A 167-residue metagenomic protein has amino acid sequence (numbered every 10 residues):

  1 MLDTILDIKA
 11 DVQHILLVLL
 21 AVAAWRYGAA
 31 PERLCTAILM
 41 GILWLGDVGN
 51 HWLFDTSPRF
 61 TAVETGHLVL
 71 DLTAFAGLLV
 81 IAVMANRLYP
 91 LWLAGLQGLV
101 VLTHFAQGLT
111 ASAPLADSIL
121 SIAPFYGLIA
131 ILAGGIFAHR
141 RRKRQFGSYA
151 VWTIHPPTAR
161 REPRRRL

Functional and structural regions predicted by a protein language model:
M1-I5, A21-R33, G49-T61, V83-M84 (+1 more regions): Short juxtamembrane and helix-loop transition motifs at transmembrane-helix boundaries in membrane proteins
M1-L17: Hydrophobic transmembrane alpha-helical segments in integral membrane proteins
I15-V22, T73-A82, Y126-F137: Hydrophobic cores of alpha-helical transmembrane segments in multi-pass inner/ER membrane proteins, independent
C35-L45, L93-V100: Central hydrophobic cores of alpha-helical transmembrane segments in multi-pass integral membrane proteins
D55-L88: Alpha-helical transmembrane-segment detector that highlights a single hydrophobic TM helix and its immediate
F60-L70, L93-A94, P114-F125: Juxtamembrane helix-loop boundaries in multi-pass membrane proteins
L70-G77, L91-G108: Hydrophobic alpha-helical membrane segments
V101-L167: C-terminal membrane-adjacent module
